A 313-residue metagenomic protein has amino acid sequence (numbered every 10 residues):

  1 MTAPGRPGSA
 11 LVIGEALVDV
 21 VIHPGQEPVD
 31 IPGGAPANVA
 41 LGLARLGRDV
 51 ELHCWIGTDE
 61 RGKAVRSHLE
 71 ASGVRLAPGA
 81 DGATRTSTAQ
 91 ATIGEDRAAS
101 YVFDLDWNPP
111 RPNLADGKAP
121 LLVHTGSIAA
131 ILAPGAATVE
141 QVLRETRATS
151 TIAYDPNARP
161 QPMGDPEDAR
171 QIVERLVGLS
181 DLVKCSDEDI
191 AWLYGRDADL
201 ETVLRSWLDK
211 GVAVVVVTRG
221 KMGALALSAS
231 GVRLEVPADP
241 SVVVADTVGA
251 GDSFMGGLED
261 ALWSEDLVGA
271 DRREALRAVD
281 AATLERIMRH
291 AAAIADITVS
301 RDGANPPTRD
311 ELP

Functional and structural regions predicted by a protein language model:
M1-R75: Glycine-rich phosphate/adenosyl-contacting loop at the front of the ribokinase-like
M1-S9, E145, D197-P313: Conserved phosphate-binding/catalytic region of the ribokinase-like
S9-L11, L121-L122, L182, V214: Structural motif
V20, R48-L132, I152: Conserved N-terminal subdomain of the carbohydrate kinase-like
G25-D30, D106-W107, R277: Short glycine-enriched, charge-decorated loop/helix-capping segments at active-site entrances that position
L43, S186, G251: Short, conserved phosphate/pyrophosphate- and ester-handling motifs at nucleotide-, phospho-/glycolipid
L122-R205, M222-G223: Conserved beta-alpha-beta core of the PfkB/ribokinase-like small-molecule kinase fold
